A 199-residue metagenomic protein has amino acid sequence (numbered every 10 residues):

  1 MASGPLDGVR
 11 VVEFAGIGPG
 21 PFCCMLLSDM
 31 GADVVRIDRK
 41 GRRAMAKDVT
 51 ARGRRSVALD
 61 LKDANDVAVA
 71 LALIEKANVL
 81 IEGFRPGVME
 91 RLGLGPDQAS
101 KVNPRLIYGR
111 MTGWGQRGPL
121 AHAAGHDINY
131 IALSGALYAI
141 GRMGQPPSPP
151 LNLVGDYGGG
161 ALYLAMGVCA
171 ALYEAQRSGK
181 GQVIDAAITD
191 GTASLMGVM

Functional and structural regions predicted by a protein language model:
M1-G41, L71, G83, A99-G109 (+1 more regions): Acyl-CoA thioester-binding alpha/beta core of soluble enzymes
A2-S3, K47-V49, S100, A121-H122: Short secondary-structure boundary/capping segments
V12, A51-V102: A structured beta-alpha segment of the ubiquitous adenosine-cofactor-binding alpha/beta core
G18, G41, G87-M89, W114-G115 (+1 more regions): Glycine-rich nucleotide phosphate-binding loop and flanking beta-alpha elements of Rossmann-like dinucleotide-binding
P21, A44-M45, R91, Q116-G118: Generic structural signal for helix capping and beta-alpha/helix-loop junctions
L26, M30, L92-M199: Active-site-adjacent "lid/gating" segments in soluble enzymes
D29-L61: Glycine-rich phosphate-binding loop and adjoining beta1-alpha1-beta2 segment of Rossmann-like nucleotide-binding folds
